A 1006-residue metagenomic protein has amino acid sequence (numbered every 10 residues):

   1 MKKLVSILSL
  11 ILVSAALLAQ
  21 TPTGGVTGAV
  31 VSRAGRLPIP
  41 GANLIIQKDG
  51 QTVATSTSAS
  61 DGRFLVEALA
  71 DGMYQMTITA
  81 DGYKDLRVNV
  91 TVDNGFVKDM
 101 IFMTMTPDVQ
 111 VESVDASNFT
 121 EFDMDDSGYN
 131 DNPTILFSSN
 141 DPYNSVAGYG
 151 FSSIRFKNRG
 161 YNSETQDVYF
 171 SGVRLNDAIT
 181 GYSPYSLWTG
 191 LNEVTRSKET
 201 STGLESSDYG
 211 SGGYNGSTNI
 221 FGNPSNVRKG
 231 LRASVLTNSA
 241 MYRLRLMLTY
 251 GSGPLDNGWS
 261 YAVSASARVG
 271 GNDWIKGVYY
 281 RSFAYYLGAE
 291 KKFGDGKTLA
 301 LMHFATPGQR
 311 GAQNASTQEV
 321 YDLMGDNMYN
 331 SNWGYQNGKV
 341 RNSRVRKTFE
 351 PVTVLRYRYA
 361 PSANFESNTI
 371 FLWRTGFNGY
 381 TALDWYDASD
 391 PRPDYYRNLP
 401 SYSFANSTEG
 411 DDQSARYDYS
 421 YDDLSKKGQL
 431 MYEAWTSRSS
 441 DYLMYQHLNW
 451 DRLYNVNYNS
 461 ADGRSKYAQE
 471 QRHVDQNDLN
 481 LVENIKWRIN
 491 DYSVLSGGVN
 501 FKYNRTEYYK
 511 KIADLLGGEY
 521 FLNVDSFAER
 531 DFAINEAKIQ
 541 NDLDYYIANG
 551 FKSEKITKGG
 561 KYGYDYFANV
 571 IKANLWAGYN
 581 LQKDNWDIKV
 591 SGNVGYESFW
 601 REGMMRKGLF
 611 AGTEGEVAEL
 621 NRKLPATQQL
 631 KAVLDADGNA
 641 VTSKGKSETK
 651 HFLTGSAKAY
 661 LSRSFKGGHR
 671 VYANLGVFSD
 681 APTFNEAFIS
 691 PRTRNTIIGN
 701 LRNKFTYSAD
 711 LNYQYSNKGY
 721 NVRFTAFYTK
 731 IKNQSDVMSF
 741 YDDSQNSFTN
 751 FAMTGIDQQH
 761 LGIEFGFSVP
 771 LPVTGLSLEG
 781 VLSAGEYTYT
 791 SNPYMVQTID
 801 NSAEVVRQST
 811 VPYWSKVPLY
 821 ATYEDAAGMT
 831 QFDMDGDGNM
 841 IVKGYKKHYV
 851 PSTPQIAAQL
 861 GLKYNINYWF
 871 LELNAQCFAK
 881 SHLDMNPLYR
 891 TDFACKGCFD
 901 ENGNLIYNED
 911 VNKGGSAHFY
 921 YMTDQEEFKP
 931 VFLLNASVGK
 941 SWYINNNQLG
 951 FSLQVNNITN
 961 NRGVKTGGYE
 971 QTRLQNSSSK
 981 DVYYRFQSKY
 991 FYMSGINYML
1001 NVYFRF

Functional and structural regions predicted by a protein language model:
G24-G25, T237-G270, W274-Q313, S343-N364 (+1 more regions): Transmembrane beta-barrel wall of Gram-negative outer-membrane proteins
I135-L136, P142-S145, V173-L204, I220-N223 (+1 more regions): Short acidic/polar hinge/loop motifs at secondary-structure boundaries that mediate gating or recognition
E205-S207, G216-P254, S264-G277, A568 (+2 more regions): Short strand-turn segments of transmembrane beta-barrel domains in outer membranes, especially the first one or two
A315-V320, N541-K555, S598, L609-N639 (+8 more regions): Surface-exposed extracellular loop regions of Gram-negative outer-membrane beta-barrel proteins, predominantly
N330-V352, R356, N639, S643-K650 (+6 more regions): Outer-membrane beta-barrel signature, preferentially recognizing the C-terminal barrel domain of Gram-negative
A468, V494-K666, G838, Y845: Signature of Gram-negative outer-membrane beta-barrel scaffolds
F727-K730, F751-Y889, Y1003: Gram-negative outer-membrane beta-barrel transporters
I731-N733, A879-C898, N902, D910 (+2 more regions): C-terminal beta-signal and adjacent terminal beta-strands/loops of Gram-negative outer-membrane beta-barrel proteins
